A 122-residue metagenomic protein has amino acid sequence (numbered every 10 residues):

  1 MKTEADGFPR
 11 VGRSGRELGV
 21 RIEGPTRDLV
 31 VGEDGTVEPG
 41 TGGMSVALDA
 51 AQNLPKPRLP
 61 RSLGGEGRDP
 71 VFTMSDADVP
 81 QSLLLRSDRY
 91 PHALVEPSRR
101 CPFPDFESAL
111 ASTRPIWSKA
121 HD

Functional and structural regions predicted by a protein language model:
M1-D122: NAD-dependent ADP-ribosyltransferases
